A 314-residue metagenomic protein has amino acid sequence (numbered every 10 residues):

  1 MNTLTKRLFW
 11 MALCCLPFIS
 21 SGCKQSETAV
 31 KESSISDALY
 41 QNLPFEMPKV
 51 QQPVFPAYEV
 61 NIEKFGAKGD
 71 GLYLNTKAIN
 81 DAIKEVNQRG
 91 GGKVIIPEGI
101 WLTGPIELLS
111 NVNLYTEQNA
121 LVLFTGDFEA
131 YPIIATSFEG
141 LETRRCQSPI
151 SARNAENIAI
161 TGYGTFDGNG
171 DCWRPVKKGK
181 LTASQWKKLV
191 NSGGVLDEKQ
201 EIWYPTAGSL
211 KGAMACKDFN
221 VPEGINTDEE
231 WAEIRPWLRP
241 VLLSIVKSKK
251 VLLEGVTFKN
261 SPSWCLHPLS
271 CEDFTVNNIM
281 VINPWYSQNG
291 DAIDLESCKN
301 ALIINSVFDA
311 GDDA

Functional and structural regions predicted by a protein language model:
N2-W10, C15, S20-I95, I100-K247 (+4 more regions): Extracellular "leader-to-stem" segments immediately downstream of a signal peptide or signal-anchor in secreted/lumenal
R89, K259-S261, F274, Y286-Q288 (+1 more regions): A cross-taxa feature marking solvent-exposed loop/turn segments within ectodomains of secreted and single-pass membrane
V251-F258, C265, T275-N278, K299-V307: Active-site pocket-lining segments that scaffold enzyme catalytic pockets across diverse folds
S270: Active-site-adjacent beta->alpha loops and helix N-cap segments on the catalytic face of soluble alpha/beta enzymes
Y286-A314: Acidic, glycine-rich loop-and-beta core segments that form the ion-binding/anion-interacting portion of active sites
